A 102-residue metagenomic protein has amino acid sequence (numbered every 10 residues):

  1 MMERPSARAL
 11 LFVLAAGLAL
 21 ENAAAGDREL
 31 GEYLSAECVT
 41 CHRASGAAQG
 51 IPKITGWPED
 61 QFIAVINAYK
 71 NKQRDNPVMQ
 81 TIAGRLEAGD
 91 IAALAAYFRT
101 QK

Functional and structural regions predicted by a protein language model:
M2-L10: Bacterial N-terminal signal peptides that target proteins for export
A9-A19: Bacterial N-terminal signal peptides
A19, E32-S35: Processing junctions and N-termini across compartments
E21-D27: Sec/Tat signal peptide C-region and signal peptidase I cleavage site
R28, E32, G46-R74, Q80-I82: Gly/Gly-Pro-rich "capping" loops immediately C-terminal to redox-active cysteine motifs in periplasmic/lumenal
A36-A44, L94: The canonical Cys-X-X-Cys-His
V65, Y69, A83-K102: C-terminal capping alpha-helices of c-type cytochrome domains
